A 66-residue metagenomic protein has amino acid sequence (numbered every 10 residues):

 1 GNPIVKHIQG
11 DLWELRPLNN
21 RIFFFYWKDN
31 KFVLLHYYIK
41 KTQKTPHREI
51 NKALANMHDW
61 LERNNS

Functional and structural regions predicted by a protein language model:
G1-R16, N64: A short, surface-exposed loop/turn module that caps and links secondary-structure elements
N20-I22, Y26-S66: Enriched for short, Lys/Arg-rich terminal
